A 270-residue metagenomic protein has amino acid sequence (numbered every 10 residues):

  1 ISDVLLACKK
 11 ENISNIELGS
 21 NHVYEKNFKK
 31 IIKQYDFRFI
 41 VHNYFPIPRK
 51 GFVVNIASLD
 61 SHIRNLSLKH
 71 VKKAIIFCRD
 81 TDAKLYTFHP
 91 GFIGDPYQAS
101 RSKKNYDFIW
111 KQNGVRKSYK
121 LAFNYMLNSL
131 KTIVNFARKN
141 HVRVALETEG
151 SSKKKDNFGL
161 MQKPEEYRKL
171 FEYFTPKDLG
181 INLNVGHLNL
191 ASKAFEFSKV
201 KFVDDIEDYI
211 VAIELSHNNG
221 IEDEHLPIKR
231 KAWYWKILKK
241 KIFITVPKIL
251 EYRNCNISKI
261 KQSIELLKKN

Functional and structural regions predicted by a protein language model:
I1-A83, N182, E265-N270: N-terminal pre-domain/capping segments
S2-K9, A74, T81-K84, D95-K103 (+2 more regions): Histidine-acidic metal/acid-base catalytic patches
L18, R64, N157-G159, A191-S192 (+1 more regions): Short, flexible loop segments at the rims of nucleotide/cofactor-binding pockets, characterized by
S20-Y24, N43-I47, P90-G94, T148-S152 (+3 more regions): Active-site-proximal loop/turn and secondary-structure-junction residues that shape catalytic pockets, frequently
K33-I47, L127-I133, R168-F174, W235-I242: Alpha-helix-loop-beta-strand connector modules within alpha/beta enzyme cores
I40-H42, T87, A145, N182 (+1 more regions): Structural detector of well-ordered beta-strand residues that form the stable sheet scaffold of enzyme domains
R49-A57, S152-N157, L190, I221-H225: A short acidic, helix-capping loop that chelates divalent metal ions and anchors anionic groups
D60-G180: Active-site acidic/histidine proton-transfer and metal-coordination neighborhood in alpha/beta enzyme cores
